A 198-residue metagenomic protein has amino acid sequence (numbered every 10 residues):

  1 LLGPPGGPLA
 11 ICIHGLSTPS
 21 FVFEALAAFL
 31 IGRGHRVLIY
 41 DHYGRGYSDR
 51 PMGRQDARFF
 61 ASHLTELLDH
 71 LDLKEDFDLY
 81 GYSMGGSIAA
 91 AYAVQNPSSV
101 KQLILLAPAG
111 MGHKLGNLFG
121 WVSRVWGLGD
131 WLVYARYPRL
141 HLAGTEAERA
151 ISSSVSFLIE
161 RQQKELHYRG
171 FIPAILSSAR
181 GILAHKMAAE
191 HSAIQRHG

Functional and structural regions predicted by a protein language model:
L1-A10, G32-H35, S62, E66-E75 (+2 more regions): Alpha/beta-hydrolase fold catalytic core
L2-Y47: Conserved HGGG/HGGXW glycine-rich cap/lid loop of the alpha/beta-hydrolase fold
V22-E24, S48-R54, K114-N117: Conserved catalytic-core motifs of eukaryotic protein kinase domains, centered on the activation segment
E24, T65, A90-V94: Short, hydrophobic alpha-helix immediately C-terminal to the catalytic nucleophile
G32, H42-Y80: Active-site loop/oxyanion-hole signature of alpha/beta-hydrolase fold enzymes
G81-G85, A89: Gly/Ala-rich beta-loop-alpha elbow adjacent to hydrolase catalytic centers
A90-Q95, V100-L132, S177: Flexible "cap/lid" loop of the alpha/beta hydrolase fold
K114-G116, G120, L132-R196: Conserved alpha/beta-hydrolase catalytic His-Asp/Glu region
